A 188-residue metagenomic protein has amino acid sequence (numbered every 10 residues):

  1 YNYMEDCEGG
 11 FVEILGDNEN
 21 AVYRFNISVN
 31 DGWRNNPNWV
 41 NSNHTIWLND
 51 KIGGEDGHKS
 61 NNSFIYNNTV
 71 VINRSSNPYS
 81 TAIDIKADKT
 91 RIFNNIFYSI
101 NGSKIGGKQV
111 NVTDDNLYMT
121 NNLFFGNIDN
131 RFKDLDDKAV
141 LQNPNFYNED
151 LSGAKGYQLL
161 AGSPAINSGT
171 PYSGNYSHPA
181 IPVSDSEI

Functional and structural regions predicted by a protein language model:
Y1-K155: Glycine- and acidic/polar-rich repeat regions and solenoidal domains
D136-I188: C-terminal accessory segments
